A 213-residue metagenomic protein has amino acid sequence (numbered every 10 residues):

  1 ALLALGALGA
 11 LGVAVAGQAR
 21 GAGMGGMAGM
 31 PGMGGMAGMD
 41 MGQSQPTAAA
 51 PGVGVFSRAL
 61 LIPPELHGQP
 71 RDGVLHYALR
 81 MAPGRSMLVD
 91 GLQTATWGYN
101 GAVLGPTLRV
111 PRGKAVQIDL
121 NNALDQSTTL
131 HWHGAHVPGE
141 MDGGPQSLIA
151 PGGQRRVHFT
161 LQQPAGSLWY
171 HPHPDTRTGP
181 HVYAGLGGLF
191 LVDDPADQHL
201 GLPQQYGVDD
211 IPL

Functional and structural regions predicted by a protein language model:
A1-V13: N-terminal export leaders
G6-G9, R20-L213: Histidine-centered copper-binding motifs that mark active-site loops of extracellular/periplasmic copper enzymes
